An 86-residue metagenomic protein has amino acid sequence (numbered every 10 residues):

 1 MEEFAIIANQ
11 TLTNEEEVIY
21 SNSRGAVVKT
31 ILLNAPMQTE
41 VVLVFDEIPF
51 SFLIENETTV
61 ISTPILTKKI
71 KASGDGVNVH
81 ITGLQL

Functional and structural regions predicted by a protein language model:
M1-R24, L33, S73-L86: C-terminal interaction-tip segments
E2-I7, E47-L53: Surface-exposed loop/edge segments in extracytoplasmic proteins
E16, V28-T30, T58-V60: Intrinsic-disorder/low-complexity, polar/charged segments enriched in Ser/Thr/Lys/Arg/Asp/Glu/Gln
E17-V18, V41, T59, K68-I70: Residue-level detector of beta-strand structural context in well-folded domains
N22, S51-K68, L84-Q85: Beta-sandwich interaction modules
G25, A35-M37, P64-L66: Short loop/turn positions at the edges of beta-strands in beta-sheet-rich folds
K29-T30, T63-V79: Noncatalytic modules at the cell exterior or secretory-pathway interfaces, chiefly beta-strand-rich lectin/adhesion
N34-F52: Short, surface-exposed beta-strand/strand-loop-strand elements in extracellular ectodomains
